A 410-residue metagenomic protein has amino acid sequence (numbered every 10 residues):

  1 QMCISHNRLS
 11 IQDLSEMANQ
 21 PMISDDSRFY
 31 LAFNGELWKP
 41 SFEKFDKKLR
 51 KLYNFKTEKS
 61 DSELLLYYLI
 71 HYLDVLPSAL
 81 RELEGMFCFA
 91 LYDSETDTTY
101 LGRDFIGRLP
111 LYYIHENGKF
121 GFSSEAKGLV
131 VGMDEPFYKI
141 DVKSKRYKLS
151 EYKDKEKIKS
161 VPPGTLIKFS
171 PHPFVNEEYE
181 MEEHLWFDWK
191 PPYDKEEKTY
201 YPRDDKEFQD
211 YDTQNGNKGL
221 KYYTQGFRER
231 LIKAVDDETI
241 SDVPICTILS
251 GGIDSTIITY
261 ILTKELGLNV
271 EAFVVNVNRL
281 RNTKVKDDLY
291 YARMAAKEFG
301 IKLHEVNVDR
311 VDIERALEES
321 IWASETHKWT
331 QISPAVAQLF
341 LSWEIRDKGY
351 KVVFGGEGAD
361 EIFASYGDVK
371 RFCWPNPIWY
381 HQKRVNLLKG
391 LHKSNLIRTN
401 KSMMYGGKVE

Functional and structural regions predicted by a protein language model:
Q1-T326: Cysteine-centered catalytic environments shared across enzyme families
H6, E116, H172, K195-K206 (+1 more regions): Glycine-rich active-site loop/lid subdomains used to bind and stabilize high-energy intermediates
